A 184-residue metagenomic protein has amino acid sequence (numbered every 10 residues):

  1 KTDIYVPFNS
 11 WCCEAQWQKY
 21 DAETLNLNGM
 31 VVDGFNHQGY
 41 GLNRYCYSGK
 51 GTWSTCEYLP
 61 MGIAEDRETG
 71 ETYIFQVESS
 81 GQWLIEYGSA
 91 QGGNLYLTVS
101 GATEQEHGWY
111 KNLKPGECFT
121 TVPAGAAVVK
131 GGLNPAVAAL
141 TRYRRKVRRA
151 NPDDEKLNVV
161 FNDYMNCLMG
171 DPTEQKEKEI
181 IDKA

Functional and structural regions predicted by a protein language model:
K1-Q91, H107-W109: Polysaccharide-binding surfaces and accessory modules of carbohydrate-active proteins
T72, C118, N158: A residue-level signal for beta-strand positions that form part of recognition/binding surfaces within mature
S80, A126, Y164-N166: Active-site beta-loop-alpha junctions enriched in small/polar residues
L95-Q105: Short, structured beta-strand/loop micro-motifs enriched in basic residues and often containing a Trp
E104-G108, E177-K178: Short alpha-helical segments and helix-capping/turn motifs at coil-helix boundaries
K111-K130: Short Pro-Gly-centered flexible turn/kink motifs
A127-A139: Short, Lys/Arg- and Gly-enriched loop/turn segments at beta-strand edges
V137-A184: An acidic-aromatic substrate-binding cleft motif
